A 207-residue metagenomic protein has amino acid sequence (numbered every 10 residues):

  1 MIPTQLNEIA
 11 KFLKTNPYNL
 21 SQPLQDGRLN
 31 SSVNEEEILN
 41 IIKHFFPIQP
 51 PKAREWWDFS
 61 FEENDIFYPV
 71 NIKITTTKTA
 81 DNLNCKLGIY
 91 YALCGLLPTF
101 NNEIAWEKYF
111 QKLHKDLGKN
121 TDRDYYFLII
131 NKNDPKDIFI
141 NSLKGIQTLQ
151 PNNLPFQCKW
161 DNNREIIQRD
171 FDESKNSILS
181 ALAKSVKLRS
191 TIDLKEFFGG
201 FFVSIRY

Functional and structural regions predicted by a protein language model:
M1-W57, E63, I74-Y207: Nucleic-acid endonuclease domains
N64-Y68: Short acidic/polar mixed-charge low-complexity motifs
